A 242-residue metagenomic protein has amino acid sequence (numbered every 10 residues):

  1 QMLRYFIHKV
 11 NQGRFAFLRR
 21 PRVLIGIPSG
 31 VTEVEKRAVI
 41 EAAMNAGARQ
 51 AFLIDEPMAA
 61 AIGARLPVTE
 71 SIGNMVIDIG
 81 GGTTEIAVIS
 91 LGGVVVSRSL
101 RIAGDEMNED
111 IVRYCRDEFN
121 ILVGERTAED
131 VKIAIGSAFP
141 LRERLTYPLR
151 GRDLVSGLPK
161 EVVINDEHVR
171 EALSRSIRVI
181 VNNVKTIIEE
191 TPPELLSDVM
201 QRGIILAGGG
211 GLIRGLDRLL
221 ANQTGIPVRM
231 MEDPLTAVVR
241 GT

Functional and structural regions predicted by a protein language model:
Q1-I79, A87-I205, G211-V239: Nucleotide/phosphate-binding catalytic cleft detector across ATP-hydrolyzing and phosphate-transferring enzymes
T242: Conserved SF2 helicase motif VI
